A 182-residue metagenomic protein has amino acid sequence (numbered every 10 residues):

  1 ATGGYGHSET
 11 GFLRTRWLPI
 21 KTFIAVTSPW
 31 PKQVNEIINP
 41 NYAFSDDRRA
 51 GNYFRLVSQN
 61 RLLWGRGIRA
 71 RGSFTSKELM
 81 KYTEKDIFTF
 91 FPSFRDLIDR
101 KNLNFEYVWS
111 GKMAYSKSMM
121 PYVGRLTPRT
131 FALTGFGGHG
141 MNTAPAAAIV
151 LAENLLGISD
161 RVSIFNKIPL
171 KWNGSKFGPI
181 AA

Functional and structural regions predicted by a protein language model:
A1-K32, E36-P128: Active-site substrate-recognition segment that forms the wall of the catalytic cavity or substrate channel
L126-A182: C-terminal lid/capping helical subdomain adjacent to the catalytic/cofactor pocket in oxidative enzymes
